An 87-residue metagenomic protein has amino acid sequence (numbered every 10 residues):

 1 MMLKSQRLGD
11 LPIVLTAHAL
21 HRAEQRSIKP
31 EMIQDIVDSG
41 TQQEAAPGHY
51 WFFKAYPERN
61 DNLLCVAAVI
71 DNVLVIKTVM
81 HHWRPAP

Functional and structural regions predicted by a protein language model:
M1-P87: Ribonuclease/tRNase effector modules and their secretory precursors
